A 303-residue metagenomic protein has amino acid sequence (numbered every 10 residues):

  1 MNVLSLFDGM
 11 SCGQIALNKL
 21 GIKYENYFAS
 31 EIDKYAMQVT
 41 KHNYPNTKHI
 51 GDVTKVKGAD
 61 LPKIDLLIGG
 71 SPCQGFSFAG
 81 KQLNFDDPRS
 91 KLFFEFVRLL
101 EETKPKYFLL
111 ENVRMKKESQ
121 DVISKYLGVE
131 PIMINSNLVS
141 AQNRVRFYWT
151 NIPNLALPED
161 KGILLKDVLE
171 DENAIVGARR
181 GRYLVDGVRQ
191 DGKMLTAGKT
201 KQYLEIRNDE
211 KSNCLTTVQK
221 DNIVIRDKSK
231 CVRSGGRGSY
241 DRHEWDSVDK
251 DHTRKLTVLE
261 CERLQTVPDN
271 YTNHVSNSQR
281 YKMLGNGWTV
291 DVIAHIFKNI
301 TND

Functional and structural regions predicted by a protein language model:
M1-D303: Conserved active-site and SAM-binding loop architecture of S-adenosyl-L-methionine-dependent nucleic-acid
